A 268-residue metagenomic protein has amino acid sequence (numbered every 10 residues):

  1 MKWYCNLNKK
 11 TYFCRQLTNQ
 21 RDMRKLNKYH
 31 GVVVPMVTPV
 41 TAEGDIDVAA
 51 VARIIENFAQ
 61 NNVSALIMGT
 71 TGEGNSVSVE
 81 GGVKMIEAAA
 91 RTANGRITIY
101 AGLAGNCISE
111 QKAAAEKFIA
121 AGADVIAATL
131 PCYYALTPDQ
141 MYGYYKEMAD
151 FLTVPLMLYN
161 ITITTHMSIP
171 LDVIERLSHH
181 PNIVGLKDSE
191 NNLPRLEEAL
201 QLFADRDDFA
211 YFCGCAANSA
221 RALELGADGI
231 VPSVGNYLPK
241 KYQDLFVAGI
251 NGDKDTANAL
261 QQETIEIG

Functional and structural regions predicted by a protein language model:
W3-N6, Y12-F13: Short, positively charged and aromatic/hydrophobic N-terminal segments
K10-Y12, T38, V51, S76-V79 (+5 more regions): Residue-level recognition of conserved structural "scaffold" positions that shape functional pockets and channels
R24-V34, T38-S168, I174: Active-site beta->alpha loop and helix N-cap motifs at the rims of alpha/beta catalytic domains
F151, T164-G268: Catalytic alpha/beta core domains of metabolic enzymes, predominantly
